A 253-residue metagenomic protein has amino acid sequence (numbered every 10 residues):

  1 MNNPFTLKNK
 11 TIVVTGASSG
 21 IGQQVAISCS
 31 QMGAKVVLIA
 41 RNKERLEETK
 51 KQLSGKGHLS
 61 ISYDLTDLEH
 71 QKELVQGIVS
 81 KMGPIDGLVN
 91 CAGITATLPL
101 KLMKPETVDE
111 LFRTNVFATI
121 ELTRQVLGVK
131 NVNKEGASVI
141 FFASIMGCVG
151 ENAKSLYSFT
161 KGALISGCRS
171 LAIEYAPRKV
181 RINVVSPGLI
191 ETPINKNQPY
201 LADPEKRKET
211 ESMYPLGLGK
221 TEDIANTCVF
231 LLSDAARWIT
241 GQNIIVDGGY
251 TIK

Functional and structural regions predicted by a protein language model:
N2-N3, V149, V229, T240-K253: Short C-terminal tail/terminal secondary-structure segment of NAD(P)H-dependent dehydrogenase/reductase domains
S18-S19: Conserved glycine-rich cofactor-binding loop
V89, A176, R181, I239-G241: Short, small/polar-rich loop/turn modules that mediate ligand/substrate recognition or access, typified
P99-L100, K104-F112, K206, T210: Substrate-binding pocket helix/loop in short-chain dehydrogenase/reductase
T123, T160, C168: Active-site helix of classical SDR
G128, I173-P177, R237: Alpha-helical segment proximal to the catalytic Tyr-Lys
S144: Residue(s) in the substrate-gating loop at a strand-loop-helix junction that position the organic substrate next
